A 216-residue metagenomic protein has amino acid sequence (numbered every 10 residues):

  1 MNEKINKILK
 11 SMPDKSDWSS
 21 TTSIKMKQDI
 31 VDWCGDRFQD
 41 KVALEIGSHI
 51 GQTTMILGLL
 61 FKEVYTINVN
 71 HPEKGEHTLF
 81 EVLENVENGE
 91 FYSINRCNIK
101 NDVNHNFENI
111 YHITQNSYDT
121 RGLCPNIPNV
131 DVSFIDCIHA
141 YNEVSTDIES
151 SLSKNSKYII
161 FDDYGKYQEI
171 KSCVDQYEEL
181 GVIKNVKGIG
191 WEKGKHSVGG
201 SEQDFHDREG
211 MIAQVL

Functional and structural regions predicted by a protein language model:
M1-F38: Class I SAM-dependent methyltransferase Rossmann-like catalytic core, especially the SAM/SAH-binding loop
Q28, D32-L216: S-adenosylmethionine/decaboxylated-SAM
